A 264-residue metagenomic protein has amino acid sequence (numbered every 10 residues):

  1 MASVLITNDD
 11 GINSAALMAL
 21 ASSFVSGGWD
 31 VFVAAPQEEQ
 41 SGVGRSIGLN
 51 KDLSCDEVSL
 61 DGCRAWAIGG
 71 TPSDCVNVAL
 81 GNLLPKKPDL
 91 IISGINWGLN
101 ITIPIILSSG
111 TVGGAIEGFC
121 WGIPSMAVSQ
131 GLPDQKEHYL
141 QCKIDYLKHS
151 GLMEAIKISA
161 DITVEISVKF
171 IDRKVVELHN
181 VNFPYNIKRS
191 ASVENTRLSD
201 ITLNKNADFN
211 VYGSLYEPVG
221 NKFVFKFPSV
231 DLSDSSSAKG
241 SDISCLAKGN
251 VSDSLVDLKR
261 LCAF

Functional and structural regions predicted by a protein language model:
V4, M18-N82, K86-K87: A cross-family phosphate/adenosyl-ligand binding-site feature
V4-N13, I105-I106: Short, glycine-rich nucleotide/cofactor-binding loops
F32-A34, W66, I92, P124-V128 (+1 more regions): Hydrophobic/aromatic beta-strand patches that form the interior of the parallel beta-sheet core in alpha/beta enzyme
A79-P85, A115-P124: Alpha-helix C-terminal capping segments
L90-L99: Short acidic, glycine-rich surface-loop motifs adjacent to enzyme active sites
I106-G113: Charged helix-capping and loop-helix junction motifs
F119-I144: Glycine-rich phosphate/pyrophosphate-binding loops and their adjacent beta-strand/loop elements at enzyme active sites
K143-F264: Electrostatically charged, flexible surface regions
